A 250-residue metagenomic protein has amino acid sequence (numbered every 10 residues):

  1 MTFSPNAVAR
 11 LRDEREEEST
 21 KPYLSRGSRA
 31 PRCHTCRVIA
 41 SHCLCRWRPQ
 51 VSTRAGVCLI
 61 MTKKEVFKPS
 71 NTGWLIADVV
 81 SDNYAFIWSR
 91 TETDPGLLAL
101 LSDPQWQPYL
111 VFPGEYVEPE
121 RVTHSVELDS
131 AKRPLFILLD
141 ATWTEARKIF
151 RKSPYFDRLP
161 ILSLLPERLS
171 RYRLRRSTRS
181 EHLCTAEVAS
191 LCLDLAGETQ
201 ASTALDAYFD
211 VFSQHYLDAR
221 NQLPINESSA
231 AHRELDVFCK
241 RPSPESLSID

Functional and structural regions predicted by a protein language model:
A9-R26: Short Cys/His-rich Zn2+-coordinating modules
R29, I39, T53: Short metal-coordination and nucleic-acid-contact micro-motifs, chiefly zinc-binding Cys/His arrays
C33-C36: Short cysteine-rich clusters marking metal-coordination/redox-active sites
L44-L59: Short cysteine/histidine-rich zinc-coordinating motifs and their immediately flanking basic loops
G56-K63, Q107-F112: Short hydrophobic beta-strand segments
F67-D78: Histidine-anchored nucleotide/phosphate-binding helix
S81-R151: S-adenosyl-L-methionine/SAH cofactor-binding core of RNA-modifying enzymes
L135, W143-D250: C-terminal folded domains that constitute the principal catalytic or ligand-binding module of multi-domain proteins
